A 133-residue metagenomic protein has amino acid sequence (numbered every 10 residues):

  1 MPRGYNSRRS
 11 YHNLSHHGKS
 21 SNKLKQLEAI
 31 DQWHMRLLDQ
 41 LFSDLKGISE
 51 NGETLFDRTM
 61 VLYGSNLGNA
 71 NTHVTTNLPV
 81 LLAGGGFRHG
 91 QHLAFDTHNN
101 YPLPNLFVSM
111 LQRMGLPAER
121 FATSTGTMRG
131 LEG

Functional and structural regions predicted by a protein language model:
M1-G133: Ligand-binding pockets and gating/stacking loops
